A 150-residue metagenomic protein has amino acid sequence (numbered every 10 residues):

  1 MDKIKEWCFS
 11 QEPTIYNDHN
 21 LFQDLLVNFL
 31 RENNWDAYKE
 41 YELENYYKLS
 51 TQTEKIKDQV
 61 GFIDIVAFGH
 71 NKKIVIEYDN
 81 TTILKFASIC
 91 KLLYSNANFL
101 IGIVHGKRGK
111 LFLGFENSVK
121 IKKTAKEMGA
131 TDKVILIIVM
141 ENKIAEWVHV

Functional and structural regions predicted by a protein language model:
M1-Q23, V27: Nuclease catalytic cores
W7, E42, I103-K107: Short loop/turn segments at strand-loop or loop-helix junctions that form parts of catalytic or ligand-binding pockets
C8-Q11, L26-N34, V119-G129: Hydrophobic, Leu/Ile/Phe/Ala-enriched alpha-helical segments that form helix-helix packing faces
E12-Y16, V27-N71, T81: Active-site metal-binding core of divalent-cation-utilizing nuclease and nuclease-like domains
L21, V60, I83-A87: Short, well-structured alpha-helical interface segments that form or flank functional binding sites
A37, I65-A67, I76, L100-I103 (+1 more regions): Hydrophobic beta-strand residues in large extracellular and virion-surface proteins
V75-T131: Catalytic cores of nucleic-acid endonucleases
V119-V150: Non-catalytic C-terminal interaction segments of nucleic acid-processing enzymes
